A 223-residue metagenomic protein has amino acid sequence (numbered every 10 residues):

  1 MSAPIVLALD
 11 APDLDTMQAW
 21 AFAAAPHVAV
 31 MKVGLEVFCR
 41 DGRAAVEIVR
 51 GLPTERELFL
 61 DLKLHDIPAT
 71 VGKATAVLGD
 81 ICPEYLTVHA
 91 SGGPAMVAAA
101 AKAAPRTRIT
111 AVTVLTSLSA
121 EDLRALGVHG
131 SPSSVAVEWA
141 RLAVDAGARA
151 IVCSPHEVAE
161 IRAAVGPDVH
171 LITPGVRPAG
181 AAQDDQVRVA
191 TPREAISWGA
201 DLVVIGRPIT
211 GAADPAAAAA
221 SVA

Functional and structural regions predicted by a protein language model:
M1-A29, D214: N-terminal glycine-rich anion-binding loop in soluble enzyme alpha/beta folds
S2, D66-A150, S154-A159, A164-I172 (+1 more regions): Conserved anion-binding
V6, A29-K32, F59, E84-T87 (+3 more regions): Conserved beta-strand positions in the central sheet of alpha/beta enzyme cores
L7, M31, K63, L86 (+5 more regions): Conserved, mostly hydrophobic/aromatic
P26, I81, A146, W198-G199: Structural motif
V33, C39-R43, S154-V204: A C-terminal functional module that forms or caps the active site or interfaces directly with catalytic machinery
L35-Y85: Metabolite-binding pocket within alpha/beta catalytic cores that recognizes anionic/polar moieties
V97-A103, I209-A223: C-terminal helical cap(s) of enzyme catalytic domains, especially alpha/beta-barrels
